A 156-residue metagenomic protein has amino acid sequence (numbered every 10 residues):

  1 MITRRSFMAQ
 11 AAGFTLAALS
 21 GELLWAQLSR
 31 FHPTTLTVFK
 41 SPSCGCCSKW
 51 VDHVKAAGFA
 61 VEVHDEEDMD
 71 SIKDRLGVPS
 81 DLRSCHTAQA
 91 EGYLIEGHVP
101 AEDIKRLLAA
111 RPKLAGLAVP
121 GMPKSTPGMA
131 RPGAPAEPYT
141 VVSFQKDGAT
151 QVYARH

Functional and structural regions predicted by a protein language model:
M1-T15: N-terminal secretory signal peptides and thylakoid transit peptides that target proteins across membranes
A17-E22: Hydrophobic h-region of N-terminal signal peptides that target proteins for export in Gram-negative bacteria
L23-S41: C-terminal segment of N-terminal export signals and the immediately downstream linker at the start of the mature
T35-L36, F59-A60, E91-L94: Short active-site oxyanion
S41-K49: Conserved redox-active cysteine motifs that mediate thiol-disulfide chemistry, especially di-cysteine Cys-X(1-2)-Cys
V51-V63: Iron-sulfur (Fe-S) cluster-binding segments and ferredoxin-like electron-carrier domains, especially [2Fe-2S]
V61-I72, D81-L82, A90: Thiol-based oxidoreductase modules, predominantly thioredoxin-like and allied folds used for disulfide exchange
R75, D81-H156: Thiol/selenol-based redox catalytic cores and closely related redox-interacting motifs
